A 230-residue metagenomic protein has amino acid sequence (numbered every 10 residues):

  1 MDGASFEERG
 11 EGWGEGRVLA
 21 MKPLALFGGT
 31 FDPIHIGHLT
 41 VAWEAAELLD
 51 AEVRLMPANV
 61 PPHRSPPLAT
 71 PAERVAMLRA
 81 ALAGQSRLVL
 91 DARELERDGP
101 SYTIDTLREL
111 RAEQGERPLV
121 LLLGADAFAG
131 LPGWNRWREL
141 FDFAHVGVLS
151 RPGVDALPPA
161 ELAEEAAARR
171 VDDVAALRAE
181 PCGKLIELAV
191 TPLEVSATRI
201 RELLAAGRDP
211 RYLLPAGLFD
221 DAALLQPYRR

Functional and structural regions predicted by a protein language model:
R9: Cationic, low-complexity basic patches in intrinsically disordered or flexible, solvent-exposed regions
G16-R230: Nucleotidyltransferase catalytic core that binds NTPs
